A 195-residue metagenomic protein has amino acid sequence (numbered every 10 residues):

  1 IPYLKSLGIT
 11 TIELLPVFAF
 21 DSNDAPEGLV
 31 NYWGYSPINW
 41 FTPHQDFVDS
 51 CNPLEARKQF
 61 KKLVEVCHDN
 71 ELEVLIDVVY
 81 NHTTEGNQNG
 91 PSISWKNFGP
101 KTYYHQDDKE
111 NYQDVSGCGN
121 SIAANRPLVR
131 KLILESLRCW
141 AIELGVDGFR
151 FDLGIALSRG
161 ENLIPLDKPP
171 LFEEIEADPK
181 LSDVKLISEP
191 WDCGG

Functional and structural regions predicted by a protein language model:
I1-G145, L153-K180: Substrate-binding/active-site clefts of carbohydrate-active enzymes
T11, G148, K185: Short, Asp-centered acidic motifs that coordinate Mg2+ and/or phosphate in catalytic or ligand-binding sites
L75, R150, I187: Generic enzyme active-site microenvironment
P179-G195: Aromatic-lined carbohydrate-recognition surfaces of secreted/lumenal glycan-active proteins
